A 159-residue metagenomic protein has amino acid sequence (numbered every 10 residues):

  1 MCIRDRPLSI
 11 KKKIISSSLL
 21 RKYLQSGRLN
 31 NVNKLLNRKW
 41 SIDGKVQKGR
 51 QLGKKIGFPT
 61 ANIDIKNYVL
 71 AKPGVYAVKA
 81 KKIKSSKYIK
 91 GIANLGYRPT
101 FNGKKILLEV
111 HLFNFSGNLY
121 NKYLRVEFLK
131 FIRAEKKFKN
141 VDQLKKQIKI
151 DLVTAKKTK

Functional and structural regions predicted by a protein language model:
M1-I3: Short, small-residue-biased leader/transition segments that mark boundaries at the very start of proteins
D5, K48-K159: Phosphate/ribose-recognition catalytic cores of enzymes acting on nucleotide-derived substrates
L8, K13-A61: Anionic-ligand-binding alpha/beta catalytic cores of soluble enzymes and soluble regulatory domains that recognize
